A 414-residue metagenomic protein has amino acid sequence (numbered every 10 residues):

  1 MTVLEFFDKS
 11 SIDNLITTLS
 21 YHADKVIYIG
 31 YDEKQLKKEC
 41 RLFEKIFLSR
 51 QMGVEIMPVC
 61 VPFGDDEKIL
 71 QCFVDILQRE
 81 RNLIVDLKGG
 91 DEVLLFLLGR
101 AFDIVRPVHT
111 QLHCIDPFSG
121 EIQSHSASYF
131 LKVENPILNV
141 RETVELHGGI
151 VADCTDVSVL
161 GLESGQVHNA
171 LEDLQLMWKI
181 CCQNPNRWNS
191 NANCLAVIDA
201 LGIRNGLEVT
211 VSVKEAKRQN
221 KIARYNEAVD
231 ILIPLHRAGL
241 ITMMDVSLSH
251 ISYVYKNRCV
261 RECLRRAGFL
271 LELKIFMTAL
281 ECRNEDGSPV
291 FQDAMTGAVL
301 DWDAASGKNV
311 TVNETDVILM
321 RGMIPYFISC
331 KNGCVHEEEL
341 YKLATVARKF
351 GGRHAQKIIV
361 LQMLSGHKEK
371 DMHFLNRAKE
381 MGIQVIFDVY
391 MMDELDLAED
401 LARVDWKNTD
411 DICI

Functional and structural regions predicted by a protein language model:
M1-N82, F96-G99, D103-N313, M323-I324 (+2 more regions): Long, low-complexity, Lys/Arg-enriched
K9-S10, G89-E92, G333: Short glycine-rich anion-binding loops that position phosphate/pyrophosphate groups of nucleotides and phosphorylated
N82-K88: Short glycine-rich phosphate-binding loop at a beta-alpha junction
A279, V317-L319, Y326-C334: Conserved catalytic cores of phosphodiester-cleaving nucleases, focusing on short active-site segments
